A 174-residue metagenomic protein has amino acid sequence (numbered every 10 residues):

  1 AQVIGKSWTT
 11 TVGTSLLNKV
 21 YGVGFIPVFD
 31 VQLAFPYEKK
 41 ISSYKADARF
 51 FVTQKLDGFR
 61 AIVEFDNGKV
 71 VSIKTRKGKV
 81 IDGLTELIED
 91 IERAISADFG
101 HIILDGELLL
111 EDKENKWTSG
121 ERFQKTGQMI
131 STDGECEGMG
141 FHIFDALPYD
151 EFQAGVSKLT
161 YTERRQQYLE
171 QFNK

Functional and structural regions predicted by a protein language model:
Q2-G24: Structured, non-catalytic alpha/beta "coupling" segments that mediate domain-domain communication and provide generic
L16-K19, P27, E89-E92: Short, charged/polar low-complexity linear motifs in solvent-exposed/disordered segments
V23-Q54: Charged, flexible boundary elements
K45-N173: Covalent nucleotidyltransferase
